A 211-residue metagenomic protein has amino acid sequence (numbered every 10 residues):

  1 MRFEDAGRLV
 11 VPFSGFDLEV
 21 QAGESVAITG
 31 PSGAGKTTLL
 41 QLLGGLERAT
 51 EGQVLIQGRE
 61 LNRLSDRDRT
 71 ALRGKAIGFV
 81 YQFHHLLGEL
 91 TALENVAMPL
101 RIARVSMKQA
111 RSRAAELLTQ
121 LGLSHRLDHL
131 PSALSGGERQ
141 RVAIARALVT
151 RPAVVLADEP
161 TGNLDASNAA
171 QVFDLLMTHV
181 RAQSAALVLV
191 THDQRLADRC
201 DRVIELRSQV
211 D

Functional and structural regions predicted by a protein language model:
M1-R199, V203-S208: ABC family nucleotide-binding domain
